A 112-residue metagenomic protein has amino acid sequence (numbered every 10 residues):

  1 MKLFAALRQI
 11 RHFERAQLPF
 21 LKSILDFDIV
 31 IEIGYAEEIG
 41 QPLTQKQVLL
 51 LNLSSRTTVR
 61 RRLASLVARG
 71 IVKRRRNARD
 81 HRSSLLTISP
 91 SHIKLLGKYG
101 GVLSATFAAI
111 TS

Functional and structural regions predicted by a protein language model:
F4-I31: Short alpha-helical segments that sit at the start of domains
R11-E14, G97-S112: Amphipathic alpha-helical dimerization/coiled-coil segments that flank or bridge DNA-binding/regulatory modules
I39-L50: Short acidic, hydrophobic short linear motifs in intrinsically disordered regions
V48, L63-R69: Basic amphipathic alpha-helical segments that dock to polyanions
S55-R56: Short coil turns linking two alpha-helices in DNA-binding domains
V67-N77: A short, conserved structural fragment
N77-G100: Short, cationic-aromatic polyanion-contact patches
